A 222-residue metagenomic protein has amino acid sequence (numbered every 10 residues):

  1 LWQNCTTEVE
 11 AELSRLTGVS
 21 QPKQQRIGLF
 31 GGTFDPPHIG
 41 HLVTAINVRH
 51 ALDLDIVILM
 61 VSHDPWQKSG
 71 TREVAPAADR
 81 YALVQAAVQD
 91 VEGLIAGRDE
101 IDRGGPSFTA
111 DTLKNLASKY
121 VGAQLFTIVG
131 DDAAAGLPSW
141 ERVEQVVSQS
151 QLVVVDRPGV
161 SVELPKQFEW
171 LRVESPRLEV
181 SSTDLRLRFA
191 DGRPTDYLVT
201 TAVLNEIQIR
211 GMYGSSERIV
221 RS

Functional and structural regions predicted by a protein language model:
L1-S222: Nucleotidyltransferase catalytic core that binds NTPs
